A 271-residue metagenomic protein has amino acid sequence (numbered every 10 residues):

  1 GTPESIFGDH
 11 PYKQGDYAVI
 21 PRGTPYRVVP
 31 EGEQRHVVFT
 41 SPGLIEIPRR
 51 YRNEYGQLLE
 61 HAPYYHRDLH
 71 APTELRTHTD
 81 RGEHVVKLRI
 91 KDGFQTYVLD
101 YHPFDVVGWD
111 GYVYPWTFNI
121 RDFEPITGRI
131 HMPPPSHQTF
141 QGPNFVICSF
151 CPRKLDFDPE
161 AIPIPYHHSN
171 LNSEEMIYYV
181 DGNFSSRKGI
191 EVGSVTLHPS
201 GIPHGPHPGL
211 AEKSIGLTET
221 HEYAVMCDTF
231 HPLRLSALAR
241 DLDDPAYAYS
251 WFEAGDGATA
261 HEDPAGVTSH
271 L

Functional and structural regions predicted by a protein language model:
G1-L271: Jelly-roll (double-stranded beta-helix
